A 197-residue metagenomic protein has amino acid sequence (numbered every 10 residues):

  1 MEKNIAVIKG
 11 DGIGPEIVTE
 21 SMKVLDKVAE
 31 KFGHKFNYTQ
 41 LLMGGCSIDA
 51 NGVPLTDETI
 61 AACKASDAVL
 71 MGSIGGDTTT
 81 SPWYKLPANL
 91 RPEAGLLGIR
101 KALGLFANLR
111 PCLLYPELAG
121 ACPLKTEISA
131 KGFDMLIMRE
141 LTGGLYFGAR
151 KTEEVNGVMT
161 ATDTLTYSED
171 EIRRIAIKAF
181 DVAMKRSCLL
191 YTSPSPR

Functional and structural regions predicted by a protein language model:
M1-E2, A176, F180-L189: Glycine-rich phosphate/diphosphate-binding loops that line cofactor/substrate pockets in enzymes
E2-F32, F36-N37: N-terminal phosphate-binding or glycine-rich loops at protein starts, especially the Walker A/P-loop of NTPases
D11-G14, D67, M138, A179: Buried hydrophobic positions in well-ordered alpha/beta secondary-structure cores of metabolic enzymes
K35-T56: N-terminal beta-loop-helix "entrance" segment that forms/cooperates in small-molecule cofactor or anionic ligand
D49-T162: N-terminal glycine-rich phosphate/adenylate-binding segment common to multiple enzyme folds
G157-F180: Active-site glycine-rich loop that binds ribose-phosphate moieties when present
Y191-R197: Conserved small/polar residues in nucleotide/adenosyl-binding loops
